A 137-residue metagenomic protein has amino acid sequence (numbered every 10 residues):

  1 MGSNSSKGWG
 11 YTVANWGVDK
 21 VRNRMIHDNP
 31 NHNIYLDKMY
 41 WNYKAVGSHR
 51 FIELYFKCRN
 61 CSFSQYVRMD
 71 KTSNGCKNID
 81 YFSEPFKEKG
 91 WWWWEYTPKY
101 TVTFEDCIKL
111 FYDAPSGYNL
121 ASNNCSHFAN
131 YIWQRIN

Functional and structural regions predicted by a protein language model:
S3-E95: Glycine-rich catalytic cores of cysteine/serine-nucleophile enzymes that process amide/ester linkages in cell-envelope
Y81-N137: Active-site nucleophile-His-acid catalytic modules used for acyl/amide transfer and hydrolysis across diverse enzymes
